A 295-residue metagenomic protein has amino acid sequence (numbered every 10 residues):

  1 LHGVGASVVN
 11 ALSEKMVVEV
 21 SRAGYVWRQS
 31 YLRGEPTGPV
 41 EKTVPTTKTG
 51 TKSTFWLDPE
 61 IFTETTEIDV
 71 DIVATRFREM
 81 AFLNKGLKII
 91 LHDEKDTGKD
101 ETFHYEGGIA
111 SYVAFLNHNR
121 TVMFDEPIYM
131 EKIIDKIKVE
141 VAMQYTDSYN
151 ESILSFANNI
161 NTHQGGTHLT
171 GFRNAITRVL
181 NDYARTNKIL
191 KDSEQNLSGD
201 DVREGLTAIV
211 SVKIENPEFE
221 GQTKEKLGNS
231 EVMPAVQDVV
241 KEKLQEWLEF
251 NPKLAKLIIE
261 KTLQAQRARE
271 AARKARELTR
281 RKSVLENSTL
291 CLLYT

Functional and structural regions predicted by a protein language model:
G3, S7-A11, K15-L293: GHKL-family ATPase ATP-binding module
